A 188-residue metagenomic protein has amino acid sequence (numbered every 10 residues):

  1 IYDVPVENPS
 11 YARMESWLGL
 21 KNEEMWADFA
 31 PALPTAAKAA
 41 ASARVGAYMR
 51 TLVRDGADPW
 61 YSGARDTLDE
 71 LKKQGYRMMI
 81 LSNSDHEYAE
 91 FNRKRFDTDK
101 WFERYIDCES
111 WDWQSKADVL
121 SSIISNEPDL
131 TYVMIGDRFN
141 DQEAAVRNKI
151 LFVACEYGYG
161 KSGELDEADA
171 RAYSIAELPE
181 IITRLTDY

Functional and structural regions predicted by a protein language model:
I1-S62: N-terminal helical cap/lid subdomain that shapes the substrate entry/recognition surface in HAD-like hydrolases
R13-M14, D99-Q114: A short, structured active-site edge motif that brings together acidic residues
T51-I80, E90, A117: Short, acidic loop-to-helix structural element flanking the phosphoryl-transfer center in phosphate-processing enzymes
R65-K72, I124, Q142-V146: Surface-exposed amphipathic alpha-helices with a cationic face
K73-Y76, S125-T131, L185-Y188: Glycine-rich phosphate-binding loop signature in dinucleotide/nucleotide-binding domains
S82-S84: Conserved phosphate-coupling serine/threonine residues in phosphotransfer and NTP-handling enzymes
K116-Q142: Conserved Lys-Pro-Asp/Glu-containing loop-to-beta segment of HAD-superfamily phosphomonoesterases, centered on
M134-Y173: Acidic, Mg2+-coordinating phosphoryl-transfer loop and its flanking beta/alpha structural elements, shared across
